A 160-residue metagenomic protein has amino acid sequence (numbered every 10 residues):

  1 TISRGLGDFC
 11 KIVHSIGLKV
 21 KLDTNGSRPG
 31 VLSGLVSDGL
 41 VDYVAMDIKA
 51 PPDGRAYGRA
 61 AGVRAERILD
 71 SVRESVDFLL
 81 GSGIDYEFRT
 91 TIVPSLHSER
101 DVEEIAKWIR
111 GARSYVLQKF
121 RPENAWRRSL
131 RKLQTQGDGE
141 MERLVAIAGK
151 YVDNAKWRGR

Functional and structural regions predicted by a protein language model:
T1-K132, D138: Conserved AdoMet/S-adenosylmethionine-binding subsite of the radical SAM
E142-R160: A C-terminal junction/extension of Radical SAM enzymes
